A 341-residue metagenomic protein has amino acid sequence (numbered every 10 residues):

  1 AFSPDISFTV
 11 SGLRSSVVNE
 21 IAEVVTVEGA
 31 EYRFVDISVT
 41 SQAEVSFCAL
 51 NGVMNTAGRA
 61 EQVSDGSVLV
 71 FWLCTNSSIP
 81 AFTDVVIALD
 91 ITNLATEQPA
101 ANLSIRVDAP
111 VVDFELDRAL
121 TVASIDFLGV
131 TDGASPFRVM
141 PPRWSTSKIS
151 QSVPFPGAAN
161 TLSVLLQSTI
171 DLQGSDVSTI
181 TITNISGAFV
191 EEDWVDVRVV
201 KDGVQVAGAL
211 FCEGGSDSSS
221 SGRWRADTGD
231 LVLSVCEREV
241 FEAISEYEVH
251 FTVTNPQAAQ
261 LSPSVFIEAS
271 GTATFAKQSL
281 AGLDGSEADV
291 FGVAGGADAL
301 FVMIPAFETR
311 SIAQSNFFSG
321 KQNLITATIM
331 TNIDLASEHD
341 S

Functional and structural regions predicted by a protein language model:
A1-S341: Serine/threonine-rich, low-complexity linker/repeat segments that form flexible spacers/stalks
